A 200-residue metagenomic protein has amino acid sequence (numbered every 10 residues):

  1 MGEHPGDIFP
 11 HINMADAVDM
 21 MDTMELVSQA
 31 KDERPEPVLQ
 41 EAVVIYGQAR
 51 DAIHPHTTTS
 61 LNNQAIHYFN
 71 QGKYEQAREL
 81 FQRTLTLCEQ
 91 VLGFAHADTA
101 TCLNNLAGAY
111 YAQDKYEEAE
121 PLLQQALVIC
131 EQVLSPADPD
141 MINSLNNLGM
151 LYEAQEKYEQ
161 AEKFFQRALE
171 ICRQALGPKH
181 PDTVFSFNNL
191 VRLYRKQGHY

Functional and structural regions predicted by a protein language model:
M1-Y46, R50-I53, T57-S60, V191 (+1 more regions): Intrinsically disordered, low-complexity linker/propeptide segments enriched in Ser/Thr/Gly/Pro and acidic residues
F9, Y46, F81, F94 (+2 more regions): Aromatic (phenylalanine/tyrosine) cluster motif
N13, D19-T23, L122, D140 (+1 more regions): Residue-level detector of intrinsically disordered terminal segments
V27, P55-N70, A97-A112, P139-A154 (+1 more regions): Conserved alpha-helical positions within TPR/SEL1-like repeat arrays
Q48-A52, T86, Q90-F94, Q132-P136 (+1 more regions): Short coil/turn linkers that connect adjacent helices within long alpha-helical scaffolds, especially alpha-solenoid
